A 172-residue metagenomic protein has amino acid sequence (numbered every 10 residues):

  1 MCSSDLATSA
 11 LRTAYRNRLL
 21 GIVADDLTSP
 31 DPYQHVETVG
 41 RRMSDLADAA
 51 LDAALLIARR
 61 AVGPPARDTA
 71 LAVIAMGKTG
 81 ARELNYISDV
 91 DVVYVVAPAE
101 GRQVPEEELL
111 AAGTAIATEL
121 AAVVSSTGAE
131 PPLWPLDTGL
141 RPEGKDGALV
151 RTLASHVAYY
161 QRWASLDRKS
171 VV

Functional and structural regions predicted by a protein language model:
S4-V172: A nucleotide- and high-energy phosphate-metabolite-utilizing enzyme signature
